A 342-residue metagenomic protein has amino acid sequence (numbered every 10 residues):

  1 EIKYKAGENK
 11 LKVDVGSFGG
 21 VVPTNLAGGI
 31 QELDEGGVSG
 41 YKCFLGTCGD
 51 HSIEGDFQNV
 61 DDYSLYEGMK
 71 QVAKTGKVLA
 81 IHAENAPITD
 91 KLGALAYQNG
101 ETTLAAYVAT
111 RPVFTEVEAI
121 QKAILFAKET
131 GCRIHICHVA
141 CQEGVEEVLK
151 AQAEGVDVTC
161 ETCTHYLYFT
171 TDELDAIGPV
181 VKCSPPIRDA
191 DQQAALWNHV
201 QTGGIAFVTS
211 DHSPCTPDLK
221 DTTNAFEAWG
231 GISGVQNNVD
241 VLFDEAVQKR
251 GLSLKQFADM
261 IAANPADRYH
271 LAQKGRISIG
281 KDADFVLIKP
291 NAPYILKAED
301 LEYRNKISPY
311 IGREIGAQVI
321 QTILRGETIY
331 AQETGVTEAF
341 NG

Functional and structural regions predicted by a protein language model:
E1-K10: Metal-associated gating/positioning segment near the N- to mid-region
N9-K10, D14-F18, N25: Hydrophobic alpha-helical hairpins/lids featuring a short glycine-rich hinge
V15, Y41, H82, I134 (+9 more regions): Divalent metal-coordination and catalytic microenvironments
G19-T24, T47, A263-P265: Acidic, glycine-rich active-site loops and adjacent beta-strand->loop/helix elements that engage anionic groups
N25-C43, T47-V208: Histidine/acidic residue-rich metal-binding segments in metalloenzymes
N85, C141, T164, P214 (+2 more regions): Short, glycine/acidic-enriched loop or turn micro-motifs at the edges of active sites
T102-G131, V180, Q201-T202, A206-V208 (+1 more regions): His/Asp/Glu-enriched, well-ordered alpha-helical/loop segment that forms or immediately abuts the divalent-metal
N224, I279-G342: C-terminal cap of metal-dependent C-N hydrolases
